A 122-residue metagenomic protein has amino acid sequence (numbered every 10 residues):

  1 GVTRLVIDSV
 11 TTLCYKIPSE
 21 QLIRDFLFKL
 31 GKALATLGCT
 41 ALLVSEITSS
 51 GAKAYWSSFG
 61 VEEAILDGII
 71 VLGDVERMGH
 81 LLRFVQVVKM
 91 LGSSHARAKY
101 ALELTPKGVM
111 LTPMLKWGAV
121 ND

Functional and structural regions predicted by a protein language model:
G1-I65, I69, G79: P-loop NTPase motor core
D74-D122: Conserved P-loop NTPase
